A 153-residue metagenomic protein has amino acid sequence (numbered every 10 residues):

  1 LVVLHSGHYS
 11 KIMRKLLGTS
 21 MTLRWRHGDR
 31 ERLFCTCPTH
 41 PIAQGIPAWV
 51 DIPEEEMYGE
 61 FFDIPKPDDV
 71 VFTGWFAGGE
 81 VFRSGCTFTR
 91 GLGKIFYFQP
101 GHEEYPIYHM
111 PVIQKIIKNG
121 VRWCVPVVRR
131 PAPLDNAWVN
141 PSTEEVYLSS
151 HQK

Functional and structural regions predicted by a protein language model:
L1-K11, L92: Short alpha-beta junction capping motif
G7-K11, A48-W49, F76-A77, H102-E104: Solvent-exposed loop/turn segments at secondary-structure junctions within structured extracellular/periplasmic domains
K11, T36, H40, P111-K118: A structural signal for well-ordered alpha-helical segments within the folded catalytic domains of diverse enzymes
K11-I12, W138: Short secondary-structure boundary/hinge segments and terminal tails
K15, T19-Y97, S150-Q152: Catalytic beta-strand/loop cores that center a nucleophilic Ser/Cys/Thr and support acyl-enzyme chemistry
G79-F82, T89-K153: Extracellular ligand-binding/catalytic regions of CAZymes and related secreted enzymes and adhesion modules
